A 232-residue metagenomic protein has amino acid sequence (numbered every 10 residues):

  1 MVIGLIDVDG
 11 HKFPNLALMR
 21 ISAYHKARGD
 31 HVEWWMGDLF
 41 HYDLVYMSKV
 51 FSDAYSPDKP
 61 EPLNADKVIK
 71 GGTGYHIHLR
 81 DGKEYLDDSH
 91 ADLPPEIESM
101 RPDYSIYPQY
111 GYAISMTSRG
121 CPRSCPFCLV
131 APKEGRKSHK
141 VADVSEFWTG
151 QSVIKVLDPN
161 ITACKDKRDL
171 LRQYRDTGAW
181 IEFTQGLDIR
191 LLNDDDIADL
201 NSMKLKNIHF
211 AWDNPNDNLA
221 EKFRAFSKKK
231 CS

Functional and structural regions predicted by a protein language model:
M1-K70, G74-I77: A short, structured N-terminal alpha-helical element that caps or precedes a catalytic domain
N15, D43-V45, P57-D58, I77-D88 (+3 more regions): Short, charged, surface-exposed secondary-structure boundary motifs
G37-D43, P62-A65, P108-Q109, E146-Q151 (+2 more regions): Flexible, charged surface loops at secondary-structure boundaries
Y42-V45, P126, S152-I154, K206: Conserved acidic residues
D66-P102: Ser/Thr/Gly-rich flexible loops in soluble cytosolic domains mediating phosphotransfer, phosphorylation
Y107-E146: Canonical Radical SAM [4Fe-4S] cluster-binding loop centered on the CxxxCxxC motif and its immediate flanking residues
F147-S232: Conserved SAM/AdoMet-binding glycine-rich loop
